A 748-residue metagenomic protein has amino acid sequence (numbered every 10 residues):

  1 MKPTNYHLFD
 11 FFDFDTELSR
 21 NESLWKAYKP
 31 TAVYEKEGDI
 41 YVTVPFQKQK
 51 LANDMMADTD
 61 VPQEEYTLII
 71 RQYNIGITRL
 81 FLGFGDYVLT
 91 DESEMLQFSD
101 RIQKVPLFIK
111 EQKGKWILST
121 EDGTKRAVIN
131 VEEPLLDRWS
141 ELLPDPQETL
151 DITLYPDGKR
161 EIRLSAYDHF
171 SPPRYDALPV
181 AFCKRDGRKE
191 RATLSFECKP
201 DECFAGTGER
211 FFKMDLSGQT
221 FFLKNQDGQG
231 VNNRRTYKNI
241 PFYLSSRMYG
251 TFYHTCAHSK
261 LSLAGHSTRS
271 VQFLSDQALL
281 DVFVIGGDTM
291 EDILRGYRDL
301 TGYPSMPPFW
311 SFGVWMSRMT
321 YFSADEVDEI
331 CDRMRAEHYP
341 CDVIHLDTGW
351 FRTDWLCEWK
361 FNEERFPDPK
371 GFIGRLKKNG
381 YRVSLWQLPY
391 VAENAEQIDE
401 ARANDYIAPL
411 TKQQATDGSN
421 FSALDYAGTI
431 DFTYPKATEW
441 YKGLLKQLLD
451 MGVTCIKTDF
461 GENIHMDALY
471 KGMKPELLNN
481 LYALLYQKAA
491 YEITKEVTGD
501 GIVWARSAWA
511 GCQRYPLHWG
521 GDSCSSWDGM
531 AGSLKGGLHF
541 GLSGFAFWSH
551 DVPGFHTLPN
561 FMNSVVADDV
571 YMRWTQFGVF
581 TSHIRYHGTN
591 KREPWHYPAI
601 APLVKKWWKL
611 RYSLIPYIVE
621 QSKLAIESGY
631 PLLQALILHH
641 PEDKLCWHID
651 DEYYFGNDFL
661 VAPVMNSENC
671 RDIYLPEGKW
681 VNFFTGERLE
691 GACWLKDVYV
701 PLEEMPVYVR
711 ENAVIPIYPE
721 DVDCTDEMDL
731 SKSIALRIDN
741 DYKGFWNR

Functional and structural regions predicted by a protein language model:
K2-T16, N21-W25, V44-L51, T59-Q72 (+7 more regions): Catalytic and substrate-binding clefts that recognize carbohydrates or anionic sugar/phosphate headgroups
M56-A57, T67-L68, G228-V231, K238-I240 (+12 more regions): Generic recognition of flexible, low-complexity loop/linker segments
Q63, R235-T236, L244, F273-S275 (+22 more regions): Active-site-proximal structural scaffolding
T78, L107, N669-R671: Short beta-strand/loop motifs in extracellular/secreted proteins, especially within beta-sandwich accessory domains
G83-G85, E92, D145, Y155-D157 (+7 more regions): Aromatic- and carboxylate-enriched substrate-binding clefts and catalytic-loop regions of carbohydrate-active enzymes
Q112-G114, D122, T236-N239, L244-M248 (+13 more regions): Short, well-ordered loop/turn elements at secondary-structure boundaries
Y491-E496, D500-G501, A508-W519, G529-G532 (+2 more regions): Catalytic core of carbohydrate-active enzymes
